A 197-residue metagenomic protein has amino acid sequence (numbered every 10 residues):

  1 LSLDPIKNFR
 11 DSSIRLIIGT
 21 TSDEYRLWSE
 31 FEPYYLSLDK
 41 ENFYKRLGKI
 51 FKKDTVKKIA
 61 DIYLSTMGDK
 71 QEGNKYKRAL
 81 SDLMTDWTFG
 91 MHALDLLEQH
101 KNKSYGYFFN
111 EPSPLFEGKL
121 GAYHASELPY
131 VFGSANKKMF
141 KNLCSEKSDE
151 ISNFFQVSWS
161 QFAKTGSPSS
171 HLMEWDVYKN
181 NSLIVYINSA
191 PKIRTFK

Functional and structural regions predicted by a protein language model:
L1-E146: Substrate-gating cap/lid region and adjacent catalytic-acid/histidine neighborhood within extracellular/lumenal
E30-P33, H171-V177: Composition- and surface-driven signal marking solvent-exposed, interaction-prone regions in large proteins
W87, Y107, M173-D176, R194: Short non-domain terminal segments
N102-F108, T165-E174: Acidic/polar loop patches that form or flank catalytic/metal-binding clefts of enzymes that bind anionic ligands
S148-H171: Non-catalytic, well-ordered alpha-helical segments in soluble enzyme domains
V177-K197: C-terminal domain-tail junction helix/linker
